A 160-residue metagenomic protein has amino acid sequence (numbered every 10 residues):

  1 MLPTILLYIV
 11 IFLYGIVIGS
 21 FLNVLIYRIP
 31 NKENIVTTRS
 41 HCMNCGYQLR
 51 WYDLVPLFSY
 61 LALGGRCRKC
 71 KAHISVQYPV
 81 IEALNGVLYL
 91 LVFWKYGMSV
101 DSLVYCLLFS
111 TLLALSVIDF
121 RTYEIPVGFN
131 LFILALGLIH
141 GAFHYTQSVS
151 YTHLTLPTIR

Functional and structural regions predicted by a protein language model:
M1-Y8: Feature marks short, highly hydrophobic, charge-poor N-terminal signal-anchor/signal peptide-like helices that anchor
Y8-V10, F109-S110: Short hydrophobic "helix-edge" motifs at membrane interfaces and signal-peptide entry regions
L25-Q77: Membrane-proximal soluble regions of multi-pass membrane proteins
K71-V149: Intramembrane alpha-helical segments
T152-T158: Conserved small/polar residues in nucleotide/adenosyl-binding loops
